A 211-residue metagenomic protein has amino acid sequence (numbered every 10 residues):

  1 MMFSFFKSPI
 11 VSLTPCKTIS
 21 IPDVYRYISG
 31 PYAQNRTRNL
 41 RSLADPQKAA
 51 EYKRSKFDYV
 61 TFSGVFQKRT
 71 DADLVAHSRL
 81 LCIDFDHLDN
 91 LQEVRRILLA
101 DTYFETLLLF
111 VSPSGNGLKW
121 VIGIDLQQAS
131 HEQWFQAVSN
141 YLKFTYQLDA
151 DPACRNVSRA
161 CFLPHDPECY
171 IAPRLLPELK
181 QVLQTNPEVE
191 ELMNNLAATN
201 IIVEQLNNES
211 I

Functional and structural regions predicted by a protein language model:
M1-N116, I124-A137, I201: Signature for HUH/AEP ssDNA processing cores
S4-S12, Q67-D89, I124-I211: DNA replication initiation modules
V111-L118, R155-A160: Short Gly/Ser/Thr- and Asp/Glu-enriched loop/turn motifs at secondary-structure junctions
